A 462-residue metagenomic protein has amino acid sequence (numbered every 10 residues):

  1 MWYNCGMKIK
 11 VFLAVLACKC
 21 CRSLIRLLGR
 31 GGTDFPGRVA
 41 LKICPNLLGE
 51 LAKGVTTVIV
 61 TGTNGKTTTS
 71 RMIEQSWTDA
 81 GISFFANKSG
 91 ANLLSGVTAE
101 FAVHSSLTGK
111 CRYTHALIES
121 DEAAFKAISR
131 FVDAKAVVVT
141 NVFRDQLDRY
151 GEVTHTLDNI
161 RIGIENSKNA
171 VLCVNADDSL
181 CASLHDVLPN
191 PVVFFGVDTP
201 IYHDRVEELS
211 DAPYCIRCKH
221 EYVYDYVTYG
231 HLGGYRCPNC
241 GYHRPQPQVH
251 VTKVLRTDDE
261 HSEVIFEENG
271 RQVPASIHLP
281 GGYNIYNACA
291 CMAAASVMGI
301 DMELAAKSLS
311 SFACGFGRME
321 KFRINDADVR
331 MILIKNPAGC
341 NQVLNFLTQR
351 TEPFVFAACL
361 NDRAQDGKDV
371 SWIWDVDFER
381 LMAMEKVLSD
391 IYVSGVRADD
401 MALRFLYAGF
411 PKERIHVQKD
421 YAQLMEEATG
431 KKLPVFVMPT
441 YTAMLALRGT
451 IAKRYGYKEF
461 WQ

Functional and structural regions predicted by a protein language model:
W2-G196, D204-Y214: Phosphate-binding loop of NTP-binding sites
W2-R26, G31-T33, K219, L232-G234 (+4 more regions): ATP-dependent carboxylate-amine ligase
Y3, V193-P337: Adenine nucleotide phosphate-binding catalytic loops in nucleotide-utilizing enzymes
D34, V55, T68, N92 (+15 more regions): Conserved active-site and cofactor/substrate-binding residues in soluble primary-metabolism enzymes
T63, K88-S89, E119-D121, N141-V142 (+12 more regions): Fold-independent oxyanion-binding glycine-rich loops and adjacent beta-strand/coil segments at enzyme active sites
S70, K126-I128, D148-R149, A182-H185 (+7 more regions): Short glycine-/acidic-enriched loop or helix-start segments at secondary-structure transitions that form or flank
I73, W77, V97-F101, A288-M298 (+1 more regions): Buried hydrophobic packing segments
T140, C173, N287, C291 (+2 more regions): Residue-level signal for inorganic ion chemistry
